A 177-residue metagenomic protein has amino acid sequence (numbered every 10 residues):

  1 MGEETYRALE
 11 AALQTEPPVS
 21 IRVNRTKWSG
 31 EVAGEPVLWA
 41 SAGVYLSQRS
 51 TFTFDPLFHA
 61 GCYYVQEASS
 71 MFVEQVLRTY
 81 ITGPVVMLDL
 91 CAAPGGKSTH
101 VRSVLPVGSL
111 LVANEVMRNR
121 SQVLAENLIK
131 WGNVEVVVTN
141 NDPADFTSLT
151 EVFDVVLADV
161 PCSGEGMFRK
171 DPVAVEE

Functional and structural regions predicted by a protein language model:
M1-E177: S-adenosylmethionine
